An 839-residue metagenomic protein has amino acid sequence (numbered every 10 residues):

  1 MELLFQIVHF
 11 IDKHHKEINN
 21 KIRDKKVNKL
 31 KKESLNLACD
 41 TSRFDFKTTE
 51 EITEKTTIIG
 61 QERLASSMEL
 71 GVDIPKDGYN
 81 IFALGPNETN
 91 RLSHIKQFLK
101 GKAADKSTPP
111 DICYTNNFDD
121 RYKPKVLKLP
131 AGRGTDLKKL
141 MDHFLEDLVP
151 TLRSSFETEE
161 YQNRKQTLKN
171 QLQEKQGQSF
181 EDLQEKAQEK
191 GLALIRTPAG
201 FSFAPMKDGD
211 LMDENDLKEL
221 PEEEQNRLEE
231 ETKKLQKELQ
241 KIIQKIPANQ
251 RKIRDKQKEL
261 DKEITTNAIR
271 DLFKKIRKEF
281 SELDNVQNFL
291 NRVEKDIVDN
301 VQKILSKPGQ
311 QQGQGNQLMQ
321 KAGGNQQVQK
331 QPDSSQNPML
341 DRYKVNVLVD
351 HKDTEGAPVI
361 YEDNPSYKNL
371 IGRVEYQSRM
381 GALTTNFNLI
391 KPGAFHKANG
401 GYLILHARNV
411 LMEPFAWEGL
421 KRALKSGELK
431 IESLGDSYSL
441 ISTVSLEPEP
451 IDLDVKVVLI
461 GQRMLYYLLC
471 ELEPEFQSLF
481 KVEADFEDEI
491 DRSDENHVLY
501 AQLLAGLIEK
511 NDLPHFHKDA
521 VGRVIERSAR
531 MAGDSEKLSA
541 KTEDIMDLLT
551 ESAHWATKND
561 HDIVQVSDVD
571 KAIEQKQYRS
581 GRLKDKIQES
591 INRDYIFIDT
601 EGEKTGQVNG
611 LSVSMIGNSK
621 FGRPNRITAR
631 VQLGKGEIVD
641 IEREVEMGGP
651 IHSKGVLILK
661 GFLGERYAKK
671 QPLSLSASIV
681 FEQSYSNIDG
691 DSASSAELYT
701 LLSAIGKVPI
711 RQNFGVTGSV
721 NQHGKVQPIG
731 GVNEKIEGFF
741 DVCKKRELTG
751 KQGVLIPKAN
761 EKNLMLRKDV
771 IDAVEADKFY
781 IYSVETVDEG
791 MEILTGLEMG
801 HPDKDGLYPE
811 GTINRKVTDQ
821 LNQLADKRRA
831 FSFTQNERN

Functional and structural regions predicted by a protein language model:
M1-E2, I7, Q314-G315, Y367 (+1 more regions): Generic N-terminal initiation segments characterized by hydrophobic and/or small/turn-forming residues
M1-K26, P130: N-terminal amphipathic/basic-hydrophobic helices that include classical n-h-c signal peptides and signal-anchor
E2-L4, H9, E475, L479 (+2 more regions): Intrinsic disorder/low-structure terminal segments
L4-K13, R373, K816, L824: Low-complexity, intrinsically disordered/propeptide-like segments
I11, G461, E785: Residues at the C-termini of beta-strands that transition into short coil/loop
I22-C470, E475, K481-S493, H497 (+6 more regions): Conserved ASCE/P-loop NTPase catalytic core
K102-P109, L479, G750, E775-I781: Structural alpha-beta junctions
N386-F395, G401-P414, E418-L420, D436-L446 (+2 more regions): Peripheral, non-AAA+ core regions of ATP-driven protein-machinery
